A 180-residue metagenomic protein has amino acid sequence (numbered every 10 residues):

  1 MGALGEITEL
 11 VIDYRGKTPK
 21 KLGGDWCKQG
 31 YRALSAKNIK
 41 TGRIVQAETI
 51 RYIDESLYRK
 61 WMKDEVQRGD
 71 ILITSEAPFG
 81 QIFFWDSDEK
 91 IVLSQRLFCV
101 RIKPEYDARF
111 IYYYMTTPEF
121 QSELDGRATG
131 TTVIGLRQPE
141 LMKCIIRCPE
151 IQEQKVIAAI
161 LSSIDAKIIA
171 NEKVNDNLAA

Functional and structural regions predicted by a protein language model:
M1-K17, K143, R147-A180: Non-catalytic DNA-recognition/assembly elements of restriction-modification systems
G2, S75, I91-F98, R109 (+1 more regions): A short glycine-rich beta-alpha junction/loop motif
G5-G24, K37-R68: Sequence-specific dsDNA recognition surfaces
S35-A36, Y52-F120, R137: A short beta-sheet element
I39-K40, A77-F79, T129-G130: Short glycine-enriched loops at secondary-structure junctions
